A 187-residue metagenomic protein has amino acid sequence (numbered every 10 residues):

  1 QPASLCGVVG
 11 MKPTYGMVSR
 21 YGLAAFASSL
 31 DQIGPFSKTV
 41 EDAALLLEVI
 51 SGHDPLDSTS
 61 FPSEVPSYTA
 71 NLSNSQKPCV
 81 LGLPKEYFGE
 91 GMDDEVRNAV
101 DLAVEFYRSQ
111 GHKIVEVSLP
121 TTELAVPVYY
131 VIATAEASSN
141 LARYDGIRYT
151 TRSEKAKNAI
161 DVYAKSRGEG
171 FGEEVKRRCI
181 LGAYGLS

Functional and structural regions predicted by a protein language model:
Q1-L5: Structural signature of FAD isoalloxazine-binding scaffolds in flavoprotein oxidoreductases
V9-A103, A156-K165: A short helix-breaking turn/cap at a secondary-structure junction
A70-P84, A135-S187: Short helix-loop capping/hinge segments that flank enzyme active sites or metal/cofactor-binding pockets
D94-V96, V126-A135: Short glycine/threonine-rich loop-to-helix capping motif typified by GTGT followed within a few residues by an Asp-Pro
Q110: Conserved dinucleotide-binding and phosphotransfer motif residues
K113-S118: General small-molecule cofactor/ligand-binding pocket signal
